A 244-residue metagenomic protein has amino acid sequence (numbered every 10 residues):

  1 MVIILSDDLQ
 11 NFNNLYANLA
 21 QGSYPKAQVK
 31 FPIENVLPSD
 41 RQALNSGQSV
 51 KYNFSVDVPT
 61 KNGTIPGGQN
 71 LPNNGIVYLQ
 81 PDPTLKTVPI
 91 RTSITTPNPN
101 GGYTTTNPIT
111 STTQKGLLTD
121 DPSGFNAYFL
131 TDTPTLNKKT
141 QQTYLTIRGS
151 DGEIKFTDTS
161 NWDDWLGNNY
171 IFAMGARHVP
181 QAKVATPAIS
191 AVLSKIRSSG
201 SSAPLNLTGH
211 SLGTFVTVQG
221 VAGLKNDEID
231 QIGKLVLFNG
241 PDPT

Functional and structural regions predicted by a protein language model:
M1-I4, T112-Q114: Proteins with a high burden of low-complexity, intrinsically disordered sequence enriched in S/T/G/P/A and R, requiring
V2-I76: N-terminal low-complexity, Ser/Thr- and acidic-residue-enriched intrinsically disordered segments
S23-P25, K30, F156-T159, Q219: Short, solvent-exposed loop/turn and secondary-structure capping segments
R41-A43, Q48, D57-N206, N226-K234 (+2 more regions): A conserved cap/lid and substrate-binding interface adjacent to the catalytic center of lipid-processing enzymes
T208-G213, T217: Gly/Ala-rich beta-loop-alpha elbow adjacent to hydrolase catalytic centers
